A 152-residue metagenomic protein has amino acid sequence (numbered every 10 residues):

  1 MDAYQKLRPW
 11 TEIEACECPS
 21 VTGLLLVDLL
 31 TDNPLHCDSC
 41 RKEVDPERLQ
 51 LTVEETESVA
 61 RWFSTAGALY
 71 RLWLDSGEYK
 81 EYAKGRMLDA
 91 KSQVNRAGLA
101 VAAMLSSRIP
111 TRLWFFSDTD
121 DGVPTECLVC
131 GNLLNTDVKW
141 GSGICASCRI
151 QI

Functional and structural regions predicted by a protein language model:
M1-T119: Long, charged N-terminal interaction/targeting segments
R96, S107-I152: Cys/His-clustered metal-coordination modules, chiefly Zn-binding fingers
